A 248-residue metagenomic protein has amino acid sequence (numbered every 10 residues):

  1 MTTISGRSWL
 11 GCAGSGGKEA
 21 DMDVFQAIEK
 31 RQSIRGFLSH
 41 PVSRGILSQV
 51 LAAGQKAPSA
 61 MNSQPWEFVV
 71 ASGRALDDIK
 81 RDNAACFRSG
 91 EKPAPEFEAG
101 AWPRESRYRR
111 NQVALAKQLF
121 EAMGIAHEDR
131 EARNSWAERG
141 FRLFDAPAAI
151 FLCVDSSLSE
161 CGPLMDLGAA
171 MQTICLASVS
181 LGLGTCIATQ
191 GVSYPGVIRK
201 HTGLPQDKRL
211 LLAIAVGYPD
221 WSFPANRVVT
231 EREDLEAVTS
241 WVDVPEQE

Functional and structural regions predicted by a protein language model:
T2-E248: Acidic, surface-exposed loops and disordered segments
